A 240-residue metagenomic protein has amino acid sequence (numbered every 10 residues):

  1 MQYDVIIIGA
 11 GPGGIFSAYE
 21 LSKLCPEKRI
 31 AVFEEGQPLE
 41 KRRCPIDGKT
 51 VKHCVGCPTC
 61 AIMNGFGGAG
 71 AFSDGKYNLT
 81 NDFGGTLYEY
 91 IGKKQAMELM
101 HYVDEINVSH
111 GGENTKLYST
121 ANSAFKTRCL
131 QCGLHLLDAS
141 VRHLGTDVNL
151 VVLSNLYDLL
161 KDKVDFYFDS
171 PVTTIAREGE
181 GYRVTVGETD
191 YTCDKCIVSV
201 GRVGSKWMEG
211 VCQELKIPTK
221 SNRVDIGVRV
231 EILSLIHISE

Functional and structural regions predicted by a protein language model:
M1-G84, A121-S123, T127-E240: Residues forming the flavin
G65-T115: Dinucleotide-binding Rossmann-like beta1-alpha1 core, especially the glycine-rich loop that anchors the ADP
Y118: P-loop NTPase catalytic cores that bind/hydrolyze ATP
